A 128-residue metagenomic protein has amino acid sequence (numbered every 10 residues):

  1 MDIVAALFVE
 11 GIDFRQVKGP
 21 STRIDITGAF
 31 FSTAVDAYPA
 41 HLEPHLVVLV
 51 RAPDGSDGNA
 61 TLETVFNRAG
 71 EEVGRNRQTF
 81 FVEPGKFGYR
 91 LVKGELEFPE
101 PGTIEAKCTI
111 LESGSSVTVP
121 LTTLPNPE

Functional and structural regions predicted by a protein language model:
D2-E128: Contiguous segments within soluble domain cores/interaction surfaces
